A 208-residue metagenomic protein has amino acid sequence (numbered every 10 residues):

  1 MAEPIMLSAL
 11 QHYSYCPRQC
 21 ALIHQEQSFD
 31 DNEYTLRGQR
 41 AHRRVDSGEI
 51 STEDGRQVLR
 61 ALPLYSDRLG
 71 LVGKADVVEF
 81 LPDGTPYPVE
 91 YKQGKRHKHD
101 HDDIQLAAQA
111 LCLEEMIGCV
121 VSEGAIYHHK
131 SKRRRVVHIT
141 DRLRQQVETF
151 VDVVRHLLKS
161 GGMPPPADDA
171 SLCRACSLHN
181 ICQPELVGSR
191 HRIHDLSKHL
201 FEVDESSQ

Functional and structural regions predicted by a protein language model:
M1-P88, S189, L196-Q208: Metal-dependent nuclease catalytic cores that hydrolyze phosphodiester bonds in DNA/RNA, characterized by
L7, V153-R174: Immediate flanking context of iron-sulfur cluster ligation sites
E53-V153: Mg2+/Mn2+-dependent nuclease catalytic core
D103, E115, D152, H156 (+2 more regions): Metal-cofactor-dependent catalytic cores
H138-T140, L186-H194: Short, low-complexity, polybasic intrinsically disordered segments
S171-P184: Local cysteine-cluster metal-coordination motifs and their immediate loop/turn environment, predominantly Fe-S cluster
